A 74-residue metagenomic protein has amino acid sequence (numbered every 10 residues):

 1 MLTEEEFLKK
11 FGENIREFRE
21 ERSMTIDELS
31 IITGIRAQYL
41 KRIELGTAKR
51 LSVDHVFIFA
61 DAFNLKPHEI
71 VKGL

Functional and structural regions predicted by a protein language model:
M1-E21: A short, Lys/Arg-rich alpha-helix, primarily the initiator
E13, S23-M24, L51-D54: Residue-level signal for the short linker/turn that defines the boundary of a DNA-recognition helix
I15, L29, L40-I43, I70: Conserved hydrophobic/aromatic packing and binding residues within compact polymer-binding modules
E21-R22, I32, A62: Residues within the alpha-helical elements of helix-turn-helix
E28-S30, F59: Short alpha-helical "recognition helix" segments of helix-turn-helix
I35-R50: Recognition helix of helix-turn-helix/homeodomain-like DNA-binding domains that insert into the DNA major groove
D54-E69: DNA major-groove recognition helix of helix-turn-helix/homeodomain DNA-binding modules
